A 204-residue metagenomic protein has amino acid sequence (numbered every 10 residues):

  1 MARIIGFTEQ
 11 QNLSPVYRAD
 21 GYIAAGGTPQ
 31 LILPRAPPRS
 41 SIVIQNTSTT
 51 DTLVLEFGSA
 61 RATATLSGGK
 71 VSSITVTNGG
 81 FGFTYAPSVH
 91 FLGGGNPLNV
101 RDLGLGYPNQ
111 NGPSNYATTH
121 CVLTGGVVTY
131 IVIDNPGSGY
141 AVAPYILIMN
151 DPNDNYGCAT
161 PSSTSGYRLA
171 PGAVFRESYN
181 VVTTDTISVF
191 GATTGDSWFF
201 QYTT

Functional and structural regions predicted by a protein language model:
A2-R61, T65-S67, D134, A141 (+1 more regions): Surface-exposed, low-hydrophobicity beta-strand/loop segments enriched in small/polar/acidic residues
G58-D154, P161: Conserved, function-critical positions that sit in or immediately flank catalytic and ligand-binding motifs
